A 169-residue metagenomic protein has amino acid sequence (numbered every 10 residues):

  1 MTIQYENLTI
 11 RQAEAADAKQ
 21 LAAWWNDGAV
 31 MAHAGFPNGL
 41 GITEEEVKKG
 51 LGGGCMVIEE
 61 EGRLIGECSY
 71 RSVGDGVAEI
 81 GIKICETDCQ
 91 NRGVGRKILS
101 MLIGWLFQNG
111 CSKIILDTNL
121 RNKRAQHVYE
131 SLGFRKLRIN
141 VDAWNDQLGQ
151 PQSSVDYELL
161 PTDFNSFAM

Functional and structural regions predicted by a protein language model:
M1-A16, L160-M169: Conserved N-terminal entry element of GNAT/NAT acetyltransferase domains
Q12, A23-N38: Helix-loop element at the rim of GNAT/NAT acetyltransferase active sites that forms part of the acceptor-substrate
L21-A22, I80: Hydrophobic pocket/interface hotspot
A34-C89, L99, W105, L160-F164 (+1 more regions): Acetyl-CoA-dependent GNAT
E86-R92, L120-R121: Active-site acidic-Proline motif in GNAT/NAT acetyltransferases
N91-Q108, H127-S131: Conserved acetyl-CoA-binding loop-helix of GNAT-fold acetyltransferases
G95, L99, R121-A125, D142-L148: Short glycine/proline-centered loop/turn elements that form peptide/ligand docking sites
I115-T118, E130, R135-S153: Conserved catalytic-core motifs of GNAT/GCN5-like acyltransferases
